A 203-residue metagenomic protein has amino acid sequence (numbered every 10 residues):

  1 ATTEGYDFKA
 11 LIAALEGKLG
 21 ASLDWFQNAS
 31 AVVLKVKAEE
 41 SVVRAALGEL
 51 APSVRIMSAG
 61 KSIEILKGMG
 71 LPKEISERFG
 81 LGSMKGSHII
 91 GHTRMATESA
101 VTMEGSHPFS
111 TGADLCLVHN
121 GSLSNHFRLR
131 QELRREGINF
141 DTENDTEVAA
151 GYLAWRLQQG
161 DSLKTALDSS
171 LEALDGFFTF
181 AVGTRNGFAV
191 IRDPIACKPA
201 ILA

Functional and structural regions predicted by a protein language model:
A1-A203: Conserved short alpha-helical segments that host acidic/polar catalytic motifs at enzyme active sites
